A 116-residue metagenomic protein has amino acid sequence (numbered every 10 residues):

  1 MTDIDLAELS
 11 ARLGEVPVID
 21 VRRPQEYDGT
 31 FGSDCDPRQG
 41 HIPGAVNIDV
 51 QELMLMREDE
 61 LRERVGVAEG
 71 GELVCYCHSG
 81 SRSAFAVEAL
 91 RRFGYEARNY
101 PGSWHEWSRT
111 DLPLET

Functional and structural regions predicted by a protein language model:
M1-P17, P24-V74, H78-T116: Rhodanese-like catalytic fold shared by cysteine-dependent sulfurtransferases and DSP/PTP-type phosphatases
